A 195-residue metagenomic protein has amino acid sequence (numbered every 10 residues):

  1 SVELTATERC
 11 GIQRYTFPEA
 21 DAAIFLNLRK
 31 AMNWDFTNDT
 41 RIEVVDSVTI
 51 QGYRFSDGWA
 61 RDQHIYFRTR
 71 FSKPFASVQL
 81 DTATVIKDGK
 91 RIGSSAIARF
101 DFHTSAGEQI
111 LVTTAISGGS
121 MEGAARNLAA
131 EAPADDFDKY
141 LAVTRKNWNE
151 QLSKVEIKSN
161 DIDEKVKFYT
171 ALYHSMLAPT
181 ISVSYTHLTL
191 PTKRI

Functional and structural regions predicted by a protein language model:
E3-V155: Extended acidic/polar, glycine-enriched regions that form or flank non-catalytic beta-rich accessory modules
T5-R9, D138, A142, I162-V166 (+2 more regions): Conserved structured core elements
N149-S184: Gly/Pro-rich turn-and-neighbor structural signature
T186-T192: Conserved small/polar residues in nucleotide/adenosyl-binding loops
